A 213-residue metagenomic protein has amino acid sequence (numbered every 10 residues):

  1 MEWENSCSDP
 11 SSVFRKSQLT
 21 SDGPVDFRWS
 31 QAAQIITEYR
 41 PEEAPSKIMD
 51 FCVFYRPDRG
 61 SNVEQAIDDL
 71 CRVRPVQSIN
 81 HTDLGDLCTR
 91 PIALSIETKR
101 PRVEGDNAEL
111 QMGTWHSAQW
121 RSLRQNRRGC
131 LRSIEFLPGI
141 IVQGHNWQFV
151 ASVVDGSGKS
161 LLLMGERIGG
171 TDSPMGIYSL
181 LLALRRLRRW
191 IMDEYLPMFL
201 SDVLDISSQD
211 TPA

Functional and structural regions predicted by a protein language model:
M1-A93, R100-R102, D155-A213: Charge-rich, low-complexity intrinsically disordered linkers/tails that border or connect globular domains
E4, G113-H116, W120: Amphipathic alpha-helical interaction motifs in eukaryotic regulatory proteins
S46-D50, R90-S95, I134-G139, N146-Q148: Beta-strand-rich binding-surface signature of beta-sandwich/beta-barrel folds used to engage anionic ligands
A93, E109-M112: Hydrophobic faces of stable alpha-helices that mediate helix-helix packing
R100-E109, Q119-G158: Nucleic-acid nuclease catalytic cores
